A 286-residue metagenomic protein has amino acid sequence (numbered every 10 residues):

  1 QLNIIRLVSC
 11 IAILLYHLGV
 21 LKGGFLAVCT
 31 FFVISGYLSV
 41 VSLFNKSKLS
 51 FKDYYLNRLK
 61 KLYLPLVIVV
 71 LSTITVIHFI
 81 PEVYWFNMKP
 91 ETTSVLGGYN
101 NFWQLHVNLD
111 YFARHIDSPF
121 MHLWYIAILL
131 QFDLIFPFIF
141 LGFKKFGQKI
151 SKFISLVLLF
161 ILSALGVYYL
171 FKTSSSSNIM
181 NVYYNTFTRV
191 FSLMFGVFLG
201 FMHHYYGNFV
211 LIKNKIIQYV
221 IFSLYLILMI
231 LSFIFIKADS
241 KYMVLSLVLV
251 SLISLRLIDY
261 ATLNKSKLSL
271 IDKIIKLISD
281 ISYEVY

Functional and structural regions predicted by a protein language model:
L2, V8-Y286: Hydrophobic membrane-embedded alpha-helices and membrane-water interface caps/short interhelical or interfacial loops
